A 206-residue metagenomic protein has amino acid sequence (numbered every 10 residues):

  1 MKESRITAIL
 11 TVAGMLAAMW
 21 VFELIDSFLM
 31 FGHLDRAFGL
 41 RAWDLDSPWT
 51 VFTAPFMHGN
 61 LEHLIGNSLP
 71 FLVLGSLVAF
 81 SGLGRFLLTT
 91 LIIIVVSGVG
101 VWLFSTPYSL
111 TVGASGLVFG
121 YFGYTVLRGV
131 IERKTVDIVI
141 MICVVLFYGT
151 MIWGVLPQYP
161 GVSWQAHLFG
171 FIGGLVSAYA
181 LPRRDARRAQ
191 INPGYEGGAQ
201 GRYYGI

Functional and structural regions predicted by a protein language model:
M1-I206: A detector for small-residue-rich transmembrane helices and their helix-helix packing motifs
